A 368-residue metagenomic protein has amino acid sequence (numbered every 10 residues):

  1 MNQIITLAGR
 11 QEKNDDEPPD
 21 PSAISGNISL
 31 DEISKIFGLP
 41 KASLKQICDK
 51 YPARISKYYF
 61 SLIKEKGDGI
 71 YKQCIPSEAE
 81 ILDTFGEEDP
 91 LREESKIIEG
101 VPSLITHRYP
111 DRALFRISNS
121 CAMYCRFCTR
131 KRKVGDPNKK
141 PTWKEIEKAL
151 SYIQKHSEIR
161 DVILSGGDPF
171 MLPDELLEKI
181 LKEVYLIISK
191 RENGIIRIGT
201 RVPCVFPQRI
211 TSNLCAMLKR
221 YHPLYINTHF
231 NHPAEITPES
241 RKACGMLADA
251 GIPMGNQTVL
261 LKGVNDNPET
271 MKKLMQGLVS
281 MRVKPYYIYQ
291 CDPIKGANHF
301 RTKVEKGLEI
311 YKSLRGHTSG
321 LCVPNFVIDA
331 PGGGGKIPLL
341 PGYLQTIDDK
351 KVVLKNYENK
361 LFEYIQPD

Functional and structural regions predicted by a protein language model:
M1-H107: Flexible, acidic/Gly-rich N-terminal and inter-domain linker regions that tether and position cofactor-handling modules
P52-I55, V101-T129: N-terminal pre-triad scaffold of radical SAM enzymes
Y59, C125, Y286: Conserved, mostly hydrophobic/aromatic
F115-R116, C128, V162-L164, P169-F170 (+1 more regions): Conserved catalytic-core segments centered on acid/base and nucleophilic motifs
C128-K140: Iron-sulfur (Fe-S) cluster-binding segments and ferredoxin-like electron-carrier domains, especially [2Fe-2S]
R132, G166, Q290: Residues that line or immediately flank small-molecule/substrate-binding pockets and catalytic motifs
E147-D161, F170-T318: Conserved AdoMet/S-adenosylmethionine-binding subsite of the radical SAM
E309-D368: C-terminal accessory regions of radical SAM enzymes
